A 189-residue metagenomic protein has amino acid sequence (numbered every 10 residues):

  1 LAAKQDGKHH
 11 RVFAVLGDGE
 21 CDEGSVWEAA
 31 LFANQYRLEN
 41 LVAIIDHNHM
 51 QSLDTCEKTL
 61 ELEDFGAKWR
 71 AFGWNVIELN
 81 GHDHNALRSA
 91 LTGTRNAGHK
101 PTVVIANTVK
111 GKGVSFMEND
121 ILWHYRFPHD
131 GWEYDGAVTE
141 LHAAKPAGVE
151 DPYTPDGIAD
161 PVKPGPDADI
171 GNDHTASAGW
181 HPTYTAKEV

Functional and structural regions predicted by a protein language model:
L1-F13, Y125, W132-D135, P146-V189: Thiamine diphosphate
L1-V149: Glycine-rich ThDP/TPP pyrophosphate-binding loop and its adjacent helix/strand module within ThDP-dependent enzymes
